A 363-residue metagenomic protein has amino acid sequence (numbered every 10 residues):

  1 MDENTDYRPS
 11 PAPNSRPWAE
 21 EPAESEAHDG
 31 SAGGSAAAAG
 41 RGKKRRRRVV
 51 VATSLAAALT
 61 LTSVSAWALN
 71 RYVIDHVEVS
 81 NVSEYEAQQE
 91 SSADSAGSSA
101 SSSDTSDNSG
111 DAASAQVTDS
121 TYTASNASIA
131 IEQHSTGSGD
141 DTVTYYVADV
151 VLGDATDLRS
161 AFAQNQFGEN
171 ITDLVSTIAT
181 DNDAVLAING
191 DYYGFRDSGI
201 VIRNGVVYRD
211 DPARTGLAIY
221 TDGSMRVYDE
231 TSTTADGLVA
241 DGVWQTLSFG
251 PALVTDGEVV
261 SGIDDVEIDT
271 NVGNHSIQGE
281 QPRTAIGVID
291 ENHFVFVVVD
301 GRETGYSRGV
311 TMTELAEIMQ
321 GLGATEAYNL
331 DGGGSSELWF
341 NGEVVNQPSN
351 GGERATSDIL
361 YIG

Functional and structural regions predicted by a protein language model:
D2-G216, R226: Zymogen propeptides
G153-A155, Y193, S224, S232 (+3 more regions): Short, glycine-/Ser/Thr-/acidic-enriched flexible segments
A163-F167, S232-A235, V299-E303: Short, solvent-exposed aromatic-acidic interface loops
Y193-I277: Active-site-adjacent helix-turn-beta-strand microarchitecture at beta-sheet edges that either contains or buttresses
D197-I219, T270-V288, H293-T325, S335-G363: Conserved, well-ordered active-site substructure
